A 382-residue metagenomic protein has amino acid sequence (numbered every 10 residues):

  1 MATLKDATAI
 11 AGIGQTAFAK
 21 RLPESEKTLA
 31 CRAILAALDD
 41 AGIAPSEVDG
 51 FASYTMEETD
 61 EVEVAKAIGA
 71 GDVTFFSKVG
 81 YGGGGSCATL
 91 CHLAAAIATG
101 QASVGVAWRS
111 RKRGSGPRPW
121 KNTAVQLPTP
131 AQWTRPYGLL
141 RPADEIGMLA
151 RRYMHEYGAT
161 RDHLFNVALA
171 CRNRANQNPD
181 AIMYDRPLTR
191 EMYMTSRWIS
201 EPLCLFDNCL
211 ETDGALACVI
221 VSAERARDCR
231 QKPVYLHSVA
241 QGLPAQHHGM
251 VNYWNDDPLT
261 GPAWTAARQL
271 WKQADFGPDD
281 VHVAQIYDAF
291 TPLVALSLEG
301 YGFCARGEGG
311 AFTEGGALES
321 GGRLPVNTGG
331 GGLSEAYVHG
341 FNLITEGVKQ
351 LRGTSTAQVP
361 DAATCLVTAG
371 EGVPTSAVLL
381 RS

Functional and structural regions predicted by a protein language model:
M1-E24, F165-N166, W198-T265, E314-L324 (+5 more regions): Condensing-enzyme catalytic core mediating Claisen C-C bond formation in acyl metabolism
M1-G84, H92, L149, Y153-T160 (+6 more regions): Conserved active-site "lid/cap" helical segment
A2-K5, Y54-W108, K112-E145, Y184-L210 (+3 more regions): Conserved catalytic cysteine-centered active-site region of acyl-thioester-dependent Claisen-condensing enzymes
P45-Y54, F75-S77, G105-S110, D162-A170 (+5 more regions): Beta-strand segments within the central parallel beta-sheet cores of soluble alpha/beta enzyme folds
E58-A67, H248-N252, D288-A311, P374-L380: Short glycine/threonine-rich loop-to-helix capping motif typified by GTGT followed within a few residues by an Asp-Pro
Y81-R111, A143-Q177, C218-E224, S334-S355: Active-site-proximal alpha-helical scaffold in enzymes
D256-T291, G300, G332-A336: Extended C-terminal subregions enriched in glycine
G329-G340, Q350-S382: Structural signal for terminal/edge beta-strands and the immediately following C-terminal loop/tail that closes
